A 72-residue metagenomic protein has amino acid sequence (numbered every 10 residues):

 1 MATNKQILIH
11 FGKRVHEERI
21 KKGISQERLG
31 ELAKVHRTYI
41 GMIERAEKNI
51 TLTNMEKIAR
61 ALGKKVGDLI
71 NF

Functional and structural regions predicted by a protein language model:
M1-H10: A detector for short, charged/polar N-terminal pre-domain segments
K13-E31: Short basic helix-loop element that most often maps to the first helix and adjoining turn of HTH DNA-binding modules
V15, L29-G30, I40-I43, L69: Conserved hydrophobic/aromatic packing and binding residues within compact polymer-binding modules
V15, Q26, R37, L52-M55: Helix-turn-helix DNA-binding elements, focusing on the entry/boundary residues of the two helices that contact DNA
K34-K48: Recognition helix of helix-turn-helix/homeodomain-like DNA-binding domains that insert into the DNA major groove
R45-K48, K64, F72: Short, conserved catalytic or interaction motifs in soluble domains
T53-D68: DNA major-groove recognition helix of helix-turn-helix/homeodomain DNA-binding modules
